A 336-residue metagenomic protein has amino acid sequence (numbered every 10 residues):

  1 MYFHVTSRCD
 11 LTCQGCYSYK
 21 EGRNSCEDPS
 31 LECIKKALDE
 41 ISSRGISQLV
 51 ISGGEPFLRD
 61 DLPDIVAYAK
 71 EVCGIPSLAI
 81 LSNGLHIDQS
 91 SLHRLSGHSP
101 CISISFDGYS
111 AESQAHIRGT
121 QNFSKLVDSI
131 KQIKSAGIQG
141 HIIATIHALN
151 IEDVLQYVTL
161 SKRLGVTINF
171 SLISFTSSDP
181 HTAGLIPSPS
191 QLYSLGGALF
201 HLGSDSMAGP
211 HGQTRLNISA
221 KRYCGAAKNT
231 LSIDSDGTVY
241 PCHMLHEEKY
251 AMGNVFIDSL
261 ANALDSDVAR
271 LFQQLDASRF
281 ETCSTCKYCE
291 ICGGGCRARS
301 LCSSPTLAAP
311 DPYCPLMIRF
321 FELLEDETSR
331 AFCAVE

Functional and structural regions predicted by a protein language model:
M1-H98: Conserved alpha-helical substructure of the radical SAM core
T12, C16, S90, E112-S113 (+4 more regions): Residues that scaffold the ATP/ADP-binding catalytic core of kinase and kinase-like folds
K20-D28, A115-N122, G184-L185, L301-C302: Short glycine-enriched, charge-decorated loop/helix-capping segments at active-site entrances that position
G22, F57-L58, H86-I87, L149-N150 (+2 more regions): Short secondary-structure capping/turn micro-motifs that flank functional sites
P29, D60, Q121, L149-E152 (+1 more regions): Residue-level signal for the nucleotide or nucleotide-sugar donor/cofactor binding architecture
H93-P100, S105-V239, M244-V255: Radical SAM enzyme [4Fe-4S]-AdoMet core and its adjacent flexible, acidic and glycine-rich loops/tails across
L245-E336: Flexible mid-to-C-terminal extensions adjoining Fe-S/redox cofactors in radical SAM and related proteins
